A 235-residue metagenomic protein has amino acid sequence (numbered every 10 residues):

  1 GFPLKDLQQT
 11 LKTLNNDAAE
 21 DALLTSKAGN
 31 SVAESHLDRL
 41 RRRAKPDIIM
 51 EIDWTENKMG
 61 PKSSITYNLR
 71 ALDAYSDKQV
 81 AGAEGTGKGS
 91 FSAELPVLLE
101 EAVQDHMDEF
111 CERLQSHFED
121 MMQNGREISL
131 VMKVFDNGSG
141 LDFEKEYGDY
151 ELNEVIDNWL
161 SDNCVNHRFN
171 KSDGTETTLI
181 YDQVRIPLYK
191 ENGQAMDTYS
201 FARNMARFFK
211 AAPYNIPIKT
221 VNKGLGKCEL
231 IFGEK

Functional and structural regions predicted by a protein language model:
G1-S35, R42-R43, I49, Y150-Y189 (+1 more regions): N-terminal segment of the mature soluble domain
L4, T10-L14, T55-M59, G87-F91 (+1 more regions): Solvent-exposed loop/turn segments at secondary-structure junctions within structured extracellular/periplasmic domains
T10-A28, L72-L95: Short, flexible helix-coil linker/hinge segments at the edges of structured domains or between repeats
R43-I49, K62-T66, Q123-E127, L179 (+1 more regions): Extracytoplasmic
I48-S92, K227-E234: Amphipathic beta-strand/beta-sheet edge segments enriched in Tyr/Trp
D53-N57, R168-G174, P217-V221: Short amphipathic beta-strand and strand-loop transition segments with alternating hydrophobic
K78-R168, F201: C-terminal/domain-edge helix-coil "capping" segments
F201-K235: A cross-taxonomic marker for long C-terminal extensions/tails that follow the last structured domain
